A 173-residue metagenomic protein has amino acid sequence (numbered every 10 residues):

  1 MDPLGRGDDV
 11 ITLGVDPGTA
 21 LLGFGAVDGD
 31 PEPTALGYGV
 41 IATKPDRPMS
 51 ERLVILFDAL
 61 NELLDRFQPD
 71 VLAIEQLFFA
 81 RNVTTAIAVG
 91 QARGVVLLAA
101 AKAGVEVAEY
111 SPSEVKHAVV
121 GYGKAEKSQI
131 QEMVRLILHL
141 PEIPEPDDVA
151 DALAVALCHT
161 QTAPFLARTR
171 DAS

Functional and structural regions predicted by a protein language model:
M1-S173: Phosphate- and other anionic-substrate recognition elements at nucleic-acid/protein interfaces
